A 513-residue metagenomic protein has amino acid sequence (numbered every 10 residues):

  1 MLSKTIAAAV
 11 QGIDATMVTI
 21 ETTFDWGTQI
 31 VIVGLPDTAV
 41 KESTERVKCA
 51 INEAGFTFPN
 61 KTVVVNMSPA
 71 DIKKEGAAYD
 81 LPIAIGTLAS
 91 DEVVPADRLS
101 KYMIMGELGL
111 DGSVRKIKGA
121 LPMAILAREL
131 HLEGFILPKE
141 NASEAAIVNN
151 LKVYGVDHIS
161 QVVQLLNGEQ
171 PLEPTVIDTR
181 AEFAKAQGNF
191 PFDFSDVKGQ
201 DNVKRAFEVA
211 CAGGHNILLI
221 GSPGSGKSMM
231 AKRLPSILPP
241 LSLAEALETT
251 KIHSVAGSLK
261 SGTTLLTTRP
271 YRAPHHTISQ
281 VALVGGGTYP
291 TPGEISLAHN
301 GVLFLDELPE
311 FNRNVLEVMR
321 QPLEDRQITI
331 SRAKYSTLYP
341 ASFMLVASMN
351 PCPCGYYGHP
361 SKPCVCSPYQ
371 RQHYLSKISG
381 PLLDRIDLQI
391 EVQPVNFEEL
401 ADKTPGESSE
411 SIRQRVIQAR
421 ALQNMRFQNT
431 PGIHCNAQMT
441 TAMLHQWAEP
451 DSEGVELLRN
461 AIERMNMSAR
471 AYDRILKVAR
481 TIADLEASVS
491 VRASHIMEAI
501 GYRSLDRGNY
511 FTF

Functional and structural regions predicted by a protein language model:
M1-L218, S222-S228, S331, A471-Y472 (+1 more regions): Peripheral, non-AAA+ core regions of ATP-driven protein-machinery
A39-T44, P59, N66-G76, Y289-P290 (+1 more regions): Basic, amphipathic alpha-helical bundle interface domains used for macromolecular binding and assembly
L110, L303-F304, E310-F311: Residues immediately C-terminal
Q170-V209, G213, P240-I295: P-loop NTPase nucleotide-binding/switch module
L219-K260, D325: Walker A/P-loop
G221, G285, E307: The Walker A (P-loop) glycine that initiates the GxxxxGKT/S ATP-binding motif of P-loop NTPases
N300, D306-E307, V318: Walker B catalytic acidic pair
